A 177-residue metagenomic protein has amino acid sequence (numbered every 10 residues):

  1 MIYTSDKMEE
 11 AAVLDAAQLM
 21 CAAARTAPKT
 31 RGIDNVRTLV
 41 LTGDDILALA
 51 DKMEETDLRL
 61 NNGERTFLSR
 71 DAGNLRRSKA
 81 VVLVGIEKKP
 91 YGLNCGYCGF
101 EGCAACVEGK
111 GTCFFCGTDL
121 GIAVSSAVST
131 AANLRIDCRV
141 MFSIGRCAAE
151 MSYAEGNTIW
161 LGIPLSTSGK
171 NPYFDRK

Functional and structural regions predicted by a protein language model:
M1-K177: Acidic, surface-exposed loops and disordered segments
